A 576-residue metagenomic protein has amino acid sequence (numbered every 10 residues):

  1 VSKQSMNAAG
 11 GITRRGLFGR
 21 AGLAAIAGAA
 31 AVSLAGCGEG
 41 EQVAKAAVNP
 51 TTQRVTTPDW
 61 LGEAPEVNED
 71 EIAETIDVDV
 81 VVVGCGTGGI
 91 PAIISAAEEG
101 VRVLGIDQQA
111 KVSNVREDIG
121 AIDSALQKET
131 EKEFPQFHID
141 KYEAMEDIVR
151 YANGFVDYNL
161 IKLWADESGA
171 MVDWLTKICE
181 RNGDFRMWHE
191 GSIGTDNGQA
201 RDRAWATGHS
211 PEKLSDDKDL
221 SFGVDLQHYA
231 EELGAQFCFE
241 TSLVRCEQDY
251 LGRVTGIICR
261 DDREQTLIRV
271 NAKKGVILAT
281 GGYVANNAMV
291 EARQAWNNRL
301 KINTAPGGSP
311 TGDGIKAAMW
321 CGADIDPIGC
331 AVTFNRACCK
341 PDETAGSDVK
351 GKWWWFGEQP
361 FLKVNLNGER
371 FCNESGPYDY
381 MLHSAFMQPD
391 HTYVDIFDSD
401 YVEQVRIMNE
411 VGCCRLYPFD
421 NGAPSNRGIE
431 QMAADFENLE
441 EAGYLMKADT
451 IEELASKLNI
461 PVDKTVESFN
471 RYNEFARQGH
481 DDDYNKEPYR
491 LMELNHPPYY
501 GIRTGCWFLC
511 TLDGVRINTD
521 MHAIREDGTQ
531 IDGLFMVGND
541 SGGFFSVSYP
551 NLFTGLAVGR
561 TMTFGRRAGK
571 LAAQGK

Functional and structural regions predicted by a protein language model:
V1-G16, A25, A30-A31: N-terminal secretory signal peptides
I72-G86: Beta1/beta-strand and adjacent pyrophosphate-binding region of the FAD-binding site in flavoprotein oxidoreductases
I76-V78, Q265-G275: Core beta-strand elements of the Rossmann-like FAD/NAD(P) dinucleotide-binding domain in flavoenzyme oxidoreductases
E98-R116: Glycine-rich FAD pyrophosphate-binding loop
A165-L267, N287-A288, C338-K340, A476-H496: Conserved redox-cofactor binding core of oxidoreductases
R245, K464-S548: A glycine-rich dinucleotide-binding beta-alpha-beta segment and adjacent secondary-structure elements that constitute
N271-P341, L552-T554, V558, F564-R567: Glycine-rich loop(s) and the adjacent beta-strand/alpha-helix scaffold that form part
I315-A317, D324-K457: An anion/pyrophosphate-binding glycine-rich loop and adjacent beta-alpha core in soluble alpha-beta enzymes
